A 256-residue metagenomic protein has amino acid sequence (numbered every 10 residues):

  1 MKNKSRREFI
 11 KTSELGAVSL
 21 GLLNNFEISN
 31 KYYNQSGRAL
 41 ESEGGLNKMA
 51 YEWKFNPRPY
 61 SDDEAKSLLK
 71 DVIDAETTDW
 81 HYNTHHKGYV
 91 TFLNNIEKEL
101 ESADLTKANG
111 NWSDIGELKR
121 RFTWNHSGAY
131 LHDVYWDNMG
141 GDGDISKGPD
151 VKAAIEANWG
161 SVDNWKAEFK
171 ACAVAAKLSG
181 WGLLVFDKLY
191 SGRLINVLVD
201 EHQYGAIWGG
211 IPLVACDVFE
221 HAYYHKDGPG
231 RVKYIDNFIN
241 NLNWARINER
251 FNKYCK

Functional and structural regions predicted by a protein language model:
K2, E8-K31: N-terminal export signals
N24-R58: C-terminal segment of N-terminal export signals and the immediately downstream linker at the start of the mature
L46-E52, T84, N95, E99-A103 (+3 more regions): All-alpha RGS (Regulator of G-protein Signaling) helical domain and cognate RGS-like helical scaffolds
M49-I73, K98-T106: Short alpha-helical hairpin
D71-H85, A108-Y130, E201-Q203, W208-D217: Alpha-helical scaffold segments that form or flank carboxylate-/histidine-based iron centers
A171-G228, V232-L242: An amphipathic alpha-helical core segment
I235-K256: Long, compositionally biased interface segments
